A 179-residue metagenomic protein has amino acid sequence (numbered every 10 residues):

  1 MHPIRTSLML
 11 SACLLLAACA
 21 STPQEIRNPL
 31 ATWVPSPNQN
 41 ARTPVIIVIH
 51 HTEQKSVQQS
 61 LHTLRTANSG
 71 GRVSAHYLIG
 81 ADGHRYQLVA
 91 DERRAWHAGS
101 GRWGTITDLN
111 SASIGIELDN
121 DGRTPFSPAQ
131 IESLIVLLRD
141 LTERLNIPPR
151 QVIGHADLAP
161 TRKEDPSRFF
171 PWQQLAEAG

Functional and structural regions predicted by a protein language model:
M1-M9: Bacterial N-terminal signal peptides that target proteins for export
A17-A18: C-terminal motif of bacterial Sec signal peptides marking the signal peptidase cleavage site
T22-N40, I46, E53-P148: Active-site-adjacent loop/helix surface patches within enzyme catalytic domains that shape the substrate-binding cleft
Q58, P125, A159, K163-D165: Short, function-defining helix-loop hinge/capping sites that tune catalysis or transport
L78, R168-G179: Acidic, His- and aromatic-enriched active-site or binding-groove loops in soluble protein domains that engage sugars
A90, D165-R168: Charged, often glycine-rich, active-site loop that binds/positions anionic groups
I147-R162: Acidic/histidine-rich, metal-coordinating catalytic segments
